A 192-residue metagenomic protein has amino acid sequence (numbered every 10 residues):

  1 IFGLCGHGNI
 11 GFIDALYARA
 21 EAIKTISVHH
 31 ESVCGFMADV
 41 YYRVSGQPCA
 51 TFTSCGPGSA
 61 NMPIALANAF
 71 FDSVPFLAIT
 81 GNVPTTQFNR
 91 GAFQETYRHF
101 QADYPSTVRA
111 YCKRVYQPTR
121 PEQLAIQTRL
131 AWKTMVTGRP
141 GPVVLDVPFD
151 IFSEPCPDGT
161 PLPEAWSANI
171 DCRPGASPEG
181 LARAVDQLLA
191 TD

Functional and structural regions predicted by a protein language model:
F2-D192: N-terminal alpha/beta PP-like core and its mobile active-site loop of ThDP/TPP-dependent enzymes
